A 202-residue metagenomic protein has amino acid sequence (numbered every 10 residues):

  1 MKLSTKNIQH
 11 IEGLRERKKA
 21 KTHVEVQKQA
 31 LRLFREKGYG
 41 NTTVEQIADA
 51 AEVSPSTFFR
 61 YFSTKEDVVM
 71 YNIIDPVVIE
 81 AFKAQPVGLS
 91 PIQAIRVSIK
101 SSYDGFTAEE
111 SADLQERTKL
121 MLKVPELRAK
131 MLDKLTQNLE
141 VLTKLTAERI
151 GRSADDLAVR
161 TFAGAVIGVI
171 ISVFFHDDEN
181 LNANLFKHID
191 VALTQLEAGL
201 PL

Functional and structural regions predicted by a protein language model:
M1-K37, N41-S56: Basic, helix-initiating cap at the start of DNA-binding domains
M1-K6, K144, E179-L202: C-terminal peripheral helix-coil segments that are non-catalytic and often amphipathic
F59-S63: Base-recognition residues in the alpha-helical recognition helix of bacterial helix-turn-helix
T64-V69: Short amphipathic alpha-helical segment with a characteristic S/N-K-E followed by hydrophobic residues
P76, A112-E140: Short secondary-structure transition hinges
E80-E116: Hydrophobic alpha-helical connector segments
L132-D133, A163-A183, A198-L202: Amphipathic C-terminal alpha-helical segment
T136-F162: Hydrophobic alpha-helical bundle segments that form small-molecule/ligand-binding pockets
